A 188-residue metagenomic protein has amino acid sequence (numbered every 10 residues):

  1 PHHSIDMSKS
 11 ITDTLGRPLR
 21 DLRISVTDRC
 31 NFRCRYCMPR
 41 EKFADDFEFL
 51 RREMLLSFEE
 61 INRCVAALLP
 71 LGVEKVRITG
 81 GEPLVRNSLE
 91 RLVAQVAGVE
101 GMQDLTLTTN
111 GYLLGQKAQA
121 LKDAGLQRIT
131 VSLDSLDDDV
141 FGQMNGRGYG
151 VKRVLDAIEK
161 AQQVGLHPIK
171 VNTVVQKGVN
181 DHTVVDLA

Functional and structural regions predicted by a protein language model:
H2-H3: Low-complexity, intrinsically disordered or signal/transmembrane-proximal segments
D6-G80, L84-Q103: Conserved alpha-helical substructure of the radical SAM core
F58-R77, V85-D186: Radical SAM/AdoMet-radical enzyme domain recognition
